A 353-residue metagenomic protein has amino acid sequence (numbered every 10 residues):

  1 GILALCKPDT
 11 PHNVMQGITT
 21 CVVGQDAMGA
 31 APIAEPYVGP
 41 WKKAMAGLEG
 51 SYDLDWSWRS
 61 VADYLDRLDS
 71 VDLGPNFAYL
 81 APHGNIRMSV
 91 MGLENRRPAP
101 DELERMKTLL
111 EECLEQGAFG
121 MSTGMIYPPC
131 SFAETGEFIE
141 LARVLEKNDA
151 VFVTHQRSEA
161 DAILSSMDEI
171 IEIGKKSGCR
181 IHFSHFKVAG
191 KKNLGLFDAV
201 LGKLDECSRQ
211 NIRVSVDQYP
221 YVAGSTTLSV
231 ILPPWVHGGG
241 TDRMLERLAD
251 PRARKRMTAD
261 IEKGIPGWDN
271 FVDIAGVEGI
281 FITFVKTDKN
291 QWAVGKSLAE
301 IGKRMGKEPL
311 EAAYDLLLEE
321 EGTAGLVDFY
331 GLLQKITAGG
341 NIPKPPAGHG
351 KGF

Functional and structural regions predicted by a protein language model:
G1-L54: Metal-associated gating/positioning segment near the N- to mid-region
I2-L3, M28-A31, I126-C130, S158-L164 (+2 more regions): Active-site environment of divalent metal-dependent phosphoester hydrolases
A4-T10, E102-E112, S166: Short, acidic/polar
I18-T19, E146-A150, K176-R180, I212: Glycine-enriched alpha-helix->loop->beta-strand junction motifs that scaffold or abut catalytic
K43-S57, G92-P100, P129-F132, V153-T154 (+1 more regions): Glycine-rich tight-turn/loop motif centered on a GG-T
D53-Y64, L68: Core domains of carbohydrate- and sulfate-ester-processing enzymes
Y64, L68, L73-V90, R96-P100 (+4 more regions): Active-site neighborhoods of metal-dependent hydrolases
E112-I170: Divalent metal-binding pocket/active-site signature
